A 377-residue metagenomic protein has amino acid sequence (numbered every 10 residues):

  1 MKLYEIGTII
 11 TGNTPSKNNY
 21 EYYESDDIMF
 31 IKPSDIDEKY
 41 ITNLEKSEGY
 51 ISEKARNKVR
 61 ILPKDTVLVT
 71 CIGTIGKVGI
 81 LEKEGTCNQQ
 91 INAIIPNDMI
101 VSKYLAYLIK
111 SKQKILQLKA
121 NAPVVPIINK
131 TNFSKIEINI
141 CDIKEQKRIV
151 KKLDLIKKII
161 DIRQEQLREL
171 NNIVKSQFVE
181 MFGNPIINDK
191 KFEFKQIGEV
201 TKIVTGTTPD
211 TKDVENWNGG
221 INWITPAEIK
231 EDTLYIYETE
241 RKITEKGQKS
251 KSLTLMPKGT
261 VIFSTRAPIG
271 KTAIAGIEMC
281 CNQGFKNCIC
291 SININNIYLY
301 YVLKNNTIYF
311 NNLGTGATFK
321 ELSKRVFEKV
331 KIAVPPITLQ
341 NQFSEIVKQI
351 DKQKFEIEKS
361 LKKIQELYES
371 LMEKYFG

Functional and structural regions predicted by a protein language model:
M1-T14, S25, F30, K135-V150 (+4 more regions): Non-catalytic DNA-recognition/assembly elements of restriction-modification systems
Y4-N19, S34-K64, G198-D213, A227-K258 (+1 more regions): Sequence-specific dsDNA recognition surfaces
S16-E24, A122, K190-E193, D210-W217 (+1 more regions): Short coil/turn segments at secondary-structure boundaries
K32-P33, G49-K110, T225-P226, R241-K304 (+2 more regions): A short beta-sheet element
I36-D37, T74, I115, I203 (+3 more regions): Active-site/binding-pocket entry motifs
C71, G85-N92, A122-K144, T265-P268 (+2 more regions): A short glycine-rich beta-alpha junction/loop motif
I159-Q166: Contiguous mid-protein beta-loop-alpha structural module that forms a pocket-lining wall or clamp of enzyme active
